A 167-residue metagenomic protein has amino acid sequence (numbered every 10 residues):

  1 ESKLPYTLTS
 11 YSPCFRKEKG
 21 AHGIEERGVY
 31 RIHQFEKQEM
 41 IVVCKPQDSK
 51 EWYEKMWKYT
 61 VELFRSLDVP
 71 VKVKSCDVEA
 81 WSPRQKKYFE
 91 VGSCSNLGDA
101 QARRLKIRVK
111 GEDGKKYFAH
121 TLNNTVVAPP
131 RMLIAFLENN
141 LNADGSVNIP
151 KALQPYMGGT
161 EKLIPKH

Functional and structural regions predicted by a protein language model:
E1-H167: TRNA-recognition modules of translation machinery and tRNA-sensing kinases, especially anticodon-binding
